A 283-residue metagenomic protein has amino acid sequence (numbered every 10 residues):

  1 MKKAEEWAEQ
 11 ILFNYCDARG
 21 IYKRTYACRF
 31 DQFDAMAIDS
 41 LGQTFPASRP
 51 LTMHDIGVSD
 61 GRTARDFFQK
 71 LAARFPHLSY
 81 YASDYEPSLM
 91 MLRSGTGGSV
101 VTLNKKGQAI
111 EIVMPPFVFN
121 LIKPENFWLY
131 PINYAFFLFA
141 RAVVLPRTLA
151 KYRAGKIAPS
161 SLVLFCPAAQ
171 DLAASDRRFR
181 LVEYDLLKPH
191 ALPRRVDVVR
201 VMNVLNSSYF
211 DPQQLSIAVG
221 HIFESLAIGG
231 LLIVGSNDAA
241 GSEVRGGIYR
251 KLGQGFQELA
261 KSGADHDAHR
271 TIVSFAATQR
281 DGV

Functional and structural regions predicted by a protein language model:
M1-S48, L89-G98: Class I SAM-dependent methyltransferase Rossmann-like catalytic core, especially the SAM/SAH-binding loop
M1-W7, L71-D176, A277, G282: Class I S-adenosyl-L-methionine-dependent methyltransferase module
R49-R62: Conserved class I S-adenosyl-L-methionine
D60-R74: Conserved SAM-binding loop of SAM-dependent methyltransferases across substrates and taxa, primarily the Class I
K188-V199: A short acidic, Gly/Pro-enriched loop at the edge of an enzyme's catalytic core that lines a small-molecule cofactor
D197-P212: A short SAM/SAH-binding and catalytic strip from SAM-dependent methyltransferases
Q214-I228: A short glycine-rich, Lys/Arg-flanked "PGG" loop and its adjoining helix->strand segment in the class I
I228-N237: Conserved beta-strand signature within the Rossmann-like core of class I S-adenosyl-L-methionine
